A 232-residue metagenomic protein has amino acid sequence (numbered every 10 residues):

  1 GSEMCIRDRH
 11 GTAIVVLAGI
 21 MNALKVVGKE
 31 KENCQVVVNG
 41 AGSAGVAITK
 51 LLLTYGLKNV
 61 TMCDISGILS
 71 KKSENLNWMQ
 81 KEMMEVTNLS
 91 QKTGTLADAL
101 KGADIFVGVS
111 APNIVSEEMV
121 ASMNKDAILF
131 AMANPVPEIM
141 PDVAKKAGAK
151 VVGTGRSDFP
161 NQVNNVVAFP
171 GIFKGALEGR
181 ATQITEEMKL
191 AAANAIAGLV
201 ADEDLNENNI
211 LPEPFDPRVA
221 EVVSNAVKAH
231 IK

Functional and structural regions predicted by a protein language model:
G1-I6: Short, small-residue-biased leader/transition segments that mark boundaries at the very start of proteins
R7-T12, M21-V27, N33, A131-K232: Adenosine-phosphate binding glycine-rich loop
H10, I14-G108: Glycine-rich phosphate/diphosphate-binding loop of Rossmann-like nucleotide-binding domains
A13, G45-V46, I68-K71, N113-E117 (+2 more regions): Flexible loop/turn segments at secondary-structure boundaries
V37, A41, G108-P112, A133 (+2 more regions): Glycine- and other small-residue-rich loops at beta-strand/loop junctions that grip anionic moieties
L51-T54, N75-W78, V120-S122, V143-A147 (+1 more regions): Short, glycine/charged-enriched secondary-structure capping and boundary segments
K81-V151, R156-D158: Rossmann-like adenosine-cofactor binding region
